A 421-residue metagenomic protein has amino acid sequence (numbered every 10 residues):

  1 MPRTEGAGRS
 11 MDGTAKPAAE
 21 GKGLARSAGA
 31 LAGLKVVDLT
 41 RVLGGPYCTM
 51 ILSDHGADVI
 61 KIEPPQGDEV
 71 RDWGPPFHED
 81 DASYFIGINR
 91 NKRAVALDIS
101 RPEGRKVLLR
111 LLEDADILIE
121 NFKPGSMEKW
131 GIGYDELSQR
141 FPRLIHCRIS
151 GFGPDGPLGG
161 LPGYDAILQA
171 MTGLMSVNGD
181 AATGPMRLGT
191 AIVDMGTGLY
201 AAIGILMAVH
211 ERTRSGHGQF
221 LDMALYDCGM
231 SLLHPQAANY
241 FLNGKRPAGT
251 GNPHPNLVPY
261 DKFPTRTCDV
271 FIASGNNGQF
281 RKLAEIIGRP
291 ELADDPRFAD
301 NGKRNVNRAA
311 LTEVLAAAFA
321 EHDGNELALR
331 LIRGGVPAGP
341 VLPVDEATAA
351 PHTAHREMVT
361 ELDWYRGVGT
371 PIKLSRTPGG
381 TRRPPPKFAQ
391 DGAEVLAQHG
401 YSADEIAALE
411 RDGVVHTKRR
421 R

Functional and structural regions predicted by a protein language model:
P2-R214, K387, D391-R421: N-terminal helix-loop segment corresponding to the beta1-alpha1 unit of nucleotide/adenylate-binding folds
Q66, F152-G153, L225-M230, T267-D269 (+2 more regions): Glycine-rich beta-alpha junction loops
F85, T250-P255, Y260-D261, L362-Y365 (+1 more regions): Short Gly/Pro-enriched turn/cap motifs at secondary-structure boundaries
P154, A182-T190, T213-G229, A248-P255 (+2 more regions): Conserved Rossmann-fold dehydrogenase catalytic segment
G198-G218, S231-L242, A284-E291: Oxidoreductase and adenylate-handling cofactor-binding alpha/beta cores
N256-G334, A338: Aromatic-enriched alpha-helical interface/lid elements that frame and gate functional surfaces
D294-R304, L342-P351, Y365, E405-R421: Short linear loop/turn motifs
N325, R333-R382: A glycine-rich dinucleotide-binding beta-alpha-beta segment and adjacent secondary-structure elements that constitute
